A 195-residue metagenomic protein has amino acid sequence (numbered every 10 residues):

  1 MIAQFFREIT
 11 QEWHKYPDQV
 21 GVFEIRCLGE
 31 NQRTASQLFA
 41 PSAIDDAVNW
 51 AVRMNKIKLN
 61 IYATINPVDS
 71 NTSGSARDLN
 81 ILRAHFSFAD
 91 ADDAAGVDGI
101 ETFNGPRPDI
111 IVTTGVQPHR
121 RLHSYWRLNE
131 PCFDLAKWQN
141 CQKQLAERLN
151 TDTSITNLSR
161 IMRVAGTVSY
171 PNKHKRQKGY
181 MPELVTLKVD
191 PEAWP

Functional and structural regions predicted by a protein language model:
M1-F86, R160, V168: DNA replication initiation on ssDNA origins
M1-V22, H85, G99-G115, K188-P195: Long, charged low-complexity interaction segments
I25-L28, A91-D92, T114-V116: Short loop/turn segments at strand-loop or loop-helix junctions that form parts of catalytic or ligand-binding pockets
A40-N55, T113-V116, Q139-N150: A signal for specific C-terminal beta-sheet/loop modules enriched in small/flexible residues with GP/PG/PP motifs
M54, I65-R107, L128-P195: DNA replication initiation modules
I111-Y125, M162: Short, conserved phosphate-binding/catalytic loop or strand-edge motifs used in phosphoryl-/nucleotidyl-transfer
